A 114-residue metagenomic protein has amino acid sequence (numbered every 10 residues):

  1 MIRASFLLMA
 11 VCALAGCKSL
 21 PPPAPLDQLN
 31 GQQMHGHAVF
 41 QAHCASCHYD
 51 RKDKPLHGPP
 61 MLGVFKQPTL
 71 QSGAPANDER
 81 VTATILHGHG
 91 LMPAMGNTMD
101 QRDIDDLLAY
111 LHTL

Functional and structural regions predicted by a protein language model:
M1-C17: Sec-dependent bacterial lipoprotein signal peptides
V11, A38-Q41, L86: Processing junctions and N-termini across compartments
C17-V39: Electrostatic cytochrome c docking/interface patches
L20, D50-R51: Cys/His-rich metal-chelating microdomains
G36-D50, L107-L111: The canonical Cys-X-X-Cys-His
S46, P60-G63: Soluble periplasmic/extracytoplasmic beta-strand elements of cell-envelope proteins
P55-L56, G63-L114: Extracytoplasmic electron-transfer domains, predominantly the class I c-type cytochrome c fold
